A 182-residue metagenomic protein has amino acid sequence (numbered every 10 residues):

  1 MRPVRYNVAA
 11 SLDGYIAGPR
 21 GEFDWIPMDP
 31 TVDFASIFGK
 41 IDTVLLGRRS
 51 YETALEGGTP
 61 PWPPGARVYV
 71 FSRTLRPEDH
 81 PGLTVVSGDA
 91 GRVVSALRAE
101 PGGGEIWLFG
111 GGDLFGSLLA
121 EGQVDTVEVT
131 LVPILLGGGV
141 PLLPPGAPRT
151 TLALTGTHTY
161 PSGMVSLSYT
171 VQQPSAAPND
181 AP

Functional and structural regions predicted by a protein language model:
M1-P182: Enzymes that bind and transform nitrogen-containing heteroaromatic metabolites
